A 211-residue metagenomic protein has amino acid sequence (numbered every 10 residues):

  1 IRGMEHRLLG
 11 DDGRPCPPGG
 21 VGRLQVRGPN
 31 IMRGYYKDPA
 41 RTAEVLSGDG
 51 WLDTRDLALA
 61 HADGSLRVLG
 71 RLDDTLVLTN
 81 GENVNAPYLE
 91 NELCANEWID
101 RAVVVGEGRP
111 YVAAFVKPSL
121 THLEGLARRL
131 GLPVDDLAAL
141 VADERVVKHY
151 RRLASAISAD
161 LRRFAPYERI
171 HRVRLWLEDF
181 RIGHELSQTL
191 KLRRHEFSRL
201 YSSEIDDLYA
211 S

Functional and structural regions predicted by a protein language model:
I1-G20, P29, P110-Y111, P118-L130 (+1 more regions): Conserved adenylate-forming
M4, D136-H149, L153: Acidic-enriched catalytic cores of C-N bond-cleaving enzymes acting on peptides and small amides
H6-L8, D56-A60, V104: A structural signal for short hydrophobic beta-strand segments in well-ordered beta-sheet cores
D12-G19, R23-L78, N83: Conserved ATP-binding/catalytic segment of the ANL
I31, S65-C94, L123-E144, F164-Y167 (+2 more regions): Adenylate-forming
L57, N96-H122, R162: C-terminal boundary motif of the adenylate-forming
R71, E107-Y111, E168-I170: Short Gly/Ser/Thr- and Asp/Glu-enriched loop/turn motifs at secondary-structure junctions
L76, R101-V103, R151, S155-S211: Conserved C-terminal "lid"/linker of ANL adenylate-forming enzymes
